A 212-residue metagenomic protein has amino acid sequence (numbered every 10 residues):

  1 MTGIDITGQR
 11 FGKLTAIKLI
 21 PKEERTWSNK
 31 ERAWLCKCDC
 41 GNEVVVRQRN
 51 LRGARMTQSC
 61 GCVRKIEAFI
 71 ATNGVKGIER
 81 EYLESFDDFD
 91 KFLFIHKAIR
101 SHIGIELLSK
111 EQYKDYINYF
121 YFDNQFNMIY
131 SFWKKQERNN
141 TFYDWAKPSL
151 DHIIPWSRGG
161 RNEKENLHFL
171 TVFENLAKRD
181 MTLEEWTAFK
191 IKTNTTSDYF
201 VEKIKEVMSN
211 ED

Functional and structural regions predicted by a protein language model:
M1-K30, T57-E106: Secondary-structure boundary/linker elements at domain or insertion junctions
K18, N29-E31, V75, E79-I95 (+3 more regions): Extended charged
R32-C36, G53-Q58, I117-N124, E163-L167: Short metal-coordination and nucleic-acid-contact micro-motifs, chiefly zinc-binding Cys/His arrays
C38-N42, V63, D123-S131, E174: Short Cys/His-rich metal-coordination motifs, predominantly Zn2+-binding knuckles/fingers
N42-G61: Compact nucleic-acid interaction/catalytic patches
Q58-S59, P148, R158-A177: Short beta-strand-alpha-helix junction that forms the catalytic/metal-binding core of metal-dependent nuclease domains
V63-I70, L167-N194: Short Cys/His-centered divalent metal-binding micro-motifs
S101-P148, T171: Short cysteine-rich loop/turn motifs with clustered Cys
